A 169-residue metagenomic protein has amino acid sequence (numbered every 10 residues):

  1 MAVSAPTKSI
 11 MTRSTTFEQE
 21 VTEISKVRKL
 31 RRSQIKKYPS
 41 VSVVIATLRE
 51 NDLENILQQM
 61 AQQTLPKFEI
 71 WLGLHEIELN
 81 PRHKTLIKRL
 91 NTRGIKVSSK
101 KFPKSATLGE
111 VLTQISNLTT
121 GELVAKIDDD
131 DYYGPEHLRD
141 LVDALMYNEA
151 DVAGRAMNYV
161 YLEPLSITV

Functional and structural regions predicted by a protein language model:
A2-Q62: N-proximal low-complexity "stem/linker" segments adjacent to membrane-targeting elements
N51-E54, I77-T85, Y161-E163: Short, charged/polar "capping" segments at the starts of alpha-helices and the immediately preceding loops
L57-Q58, T113, G121, G134-Y147: Short alpha-helix within the catalytic core of nucleotide-sugar-dependent glycosyltransferases
A61-K101: Acidic donor-binding segment of Leloir-type glycosyltransferases
K101-T119: Glycine-rich, basic loop-to-helix element that forms the pyrophosphate-binding segment of sugar-nucleotide handling
V124: Short aromatic/hydrophobic "clamp" motif used to bind/position activated sugar donors
D128-Y132: The conserved acidic donor/metal-binding loop of glycosyltransferases
E136-I167: Conserved donor NDP-sugar-binding/catalytic core segment of glycosyltransferases
